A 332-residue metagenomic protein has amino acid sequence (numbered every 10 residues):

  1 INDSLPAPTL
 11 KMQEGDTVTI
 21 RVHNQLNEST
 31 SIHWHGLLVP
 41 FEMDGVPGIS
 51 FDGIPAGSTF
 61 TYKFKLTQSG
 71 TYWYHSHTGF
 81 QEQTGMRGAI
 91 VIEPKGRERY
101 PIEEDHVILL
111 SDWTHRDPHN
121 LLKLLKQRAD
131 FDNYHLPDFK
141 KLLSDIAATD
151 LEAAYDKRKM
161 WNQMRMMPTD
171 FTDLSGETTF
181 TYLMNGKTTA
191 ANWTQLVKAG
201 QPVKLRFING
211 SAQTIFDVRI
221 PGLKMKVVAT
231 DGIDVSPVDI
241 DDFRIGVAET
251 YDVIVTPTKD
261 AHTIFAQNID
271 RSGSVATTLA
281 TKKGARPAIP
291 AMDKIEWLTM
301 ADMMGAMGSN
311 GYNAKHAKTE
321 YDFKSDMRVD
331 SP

Functional and structural regions predicted by a protein language model:
I1, I90, M184, V253-V255 (+3 more regions): Short beta-strand element of the conserved SAM-dependent methyltransferase core
I1-R219, L223-I245, G284-N310: Histidine-centered copper-binding motifs that mark active-site loops of extracellular/periplasmic copper enzymes
Y62-Q68, Y251-K259: Short, hydrophobic beta-strand segments
Y72-T78, A261-D270: Short, aromatic- and glycine-rich surface loops/edge beta-strands on solvent-exposed regions
A248: Ligand-binding face of N-terminal immunoglobulin V-set domains in extracellular IgSF glycoproteins
T263-A291, T299-A301: C-terminal functional regions that serve as terminal interaction/effector modules
R271-S274, A314-K318, D322: Specific lipid-exposed transmembrane alpha-helices and their immediate membrane-water interface residues in multi-pass
T319-S331: Hard-cation-handling environments
